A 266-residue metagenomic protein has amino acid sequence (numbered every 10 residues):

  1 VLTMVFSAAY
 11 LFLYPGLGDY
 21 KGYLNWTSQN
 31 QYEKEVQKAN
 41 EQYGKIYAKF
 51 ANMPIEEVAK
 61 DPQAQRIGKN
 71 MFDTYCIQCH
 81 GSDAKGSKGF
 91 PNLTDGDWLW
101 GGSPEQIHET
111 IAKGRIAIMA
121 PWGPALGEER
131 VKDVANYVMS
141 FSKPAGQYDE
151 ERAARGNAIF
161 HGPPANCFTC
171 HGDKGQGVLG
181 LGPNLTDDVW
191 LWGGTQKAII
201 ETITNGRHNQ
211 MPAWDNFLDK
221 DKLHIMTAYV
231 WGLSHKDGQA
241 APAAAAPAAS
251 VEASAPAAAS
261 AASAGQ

Functional and structural regions predicted by a protein language model:
V1-K60, W100-Q106, P121-M139, N216-W231 (+1 more regions): Periplasmic c-type cytochrome electron-transfer domains
Y14, Q65, M71, G114-I118 (+1 more regions): Hydrophobic, ordered structural segments
K45-L99, P104-I107: Membrane-proximal soluble helical/coiled-coil segments that couple transmembrane anchors to catalytic or regulatory
K60-K85, E109-K113, Y148-K174, D187 (+2 more regions): Sequence/structural segment immediately N-terminal to covalent heme-attachment motifs in c-type and related
K88, T94-P144, T169, K174 (+2 more regions): Extracytoplasmic electron-transfer domains, predominantly the class I c-type cytochrome c fold
S140-A154, A158, G238-A241: Intrinsically disordered, low-complexity Ser/Thr-rich linker and spacer segments in cell-wall-related proteins
R152-H161, C167, L223, P247-A258: Amphipathic alpha-helical surface "interface" segments used for docking/oligomerization or membrane association within
K236-V251: Intrinsically disordered, low-complexity mixed-charge segments
